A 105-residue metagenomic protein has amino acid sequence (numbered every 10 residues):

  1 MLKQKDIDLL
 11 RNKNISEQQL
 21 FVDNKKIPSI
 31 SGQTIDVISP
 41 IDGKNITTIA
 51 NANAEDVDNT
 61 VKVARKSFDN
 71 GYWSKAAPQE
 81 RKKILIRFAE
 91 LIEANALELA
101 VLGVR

Functional and structural regions predicted by a protein language model:
M1-I49, K83-R87: Terminal low-complexity tails and localization/encapsulation signals of metabolic enzymes
I46-R105: Glycine-rich loop-to-alpha-helix module at the N-terminal edge of alpha/beta enzyme cores
